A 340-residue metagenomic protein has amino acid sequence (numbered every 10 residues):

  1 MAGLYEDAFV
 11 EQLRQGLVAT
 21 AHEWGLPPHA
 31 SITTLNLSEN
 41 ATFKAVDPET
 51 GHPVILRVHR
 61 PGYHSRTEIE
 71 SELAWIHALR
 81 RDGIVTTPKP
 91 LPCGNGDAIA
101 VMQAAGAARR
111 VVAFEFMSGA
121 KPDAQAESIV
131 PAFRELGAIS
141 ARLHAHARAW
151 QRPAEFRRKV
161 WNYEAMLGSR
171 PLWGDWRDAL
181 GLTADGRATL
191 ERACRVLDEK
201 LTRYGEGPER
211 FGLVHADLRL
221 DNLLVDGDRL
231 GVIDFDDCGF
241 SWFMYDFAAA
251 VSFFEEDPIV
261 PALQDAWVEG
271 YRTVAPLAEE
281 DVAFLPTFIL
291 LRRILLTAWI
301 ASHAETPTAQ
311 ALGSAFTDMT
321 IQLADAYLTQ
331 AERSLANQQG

Functional and structural regions predicted by a protein language model:
M1-S31: Juxta-kinase regulatory segment immediately upstream of eukaryotic protein kinase catalytic domains
A2-Y5, L296-G340: ATP/Mg2+ or Mg2+-diphosphate-binding catalytic cores that bind nucleotide phosphates or diphosphates via glycine-rich
L13-H22, R148-A154, L167-H215, A336: An alpha-helical support segment within catalytic cores of ATP-dependent transferases
N36-G51, I55-L56, P90, R195-M244: Active-site acidic catalytic loop and adjacent metal/ATP-binding pocket of ATP-dependent phosphoryl transfer enzymes
V46-R152: ATP-binding pocket architecture of kinase catalytic cores
P61, G96, V111-Q125, P171-G181 (+1 more regions): A glycine-centered beta->alpha junction motif in the catalytic cores of kinase/phosphotransferase enzymes
G94, D123-D185, E209-F211, D318: A cross-family kinase active-site recognition segment
F243-P276, R292-T308: Active-site activation/catalytic loop segments of kinase-like enzymes and analogous catalytic loops in related
